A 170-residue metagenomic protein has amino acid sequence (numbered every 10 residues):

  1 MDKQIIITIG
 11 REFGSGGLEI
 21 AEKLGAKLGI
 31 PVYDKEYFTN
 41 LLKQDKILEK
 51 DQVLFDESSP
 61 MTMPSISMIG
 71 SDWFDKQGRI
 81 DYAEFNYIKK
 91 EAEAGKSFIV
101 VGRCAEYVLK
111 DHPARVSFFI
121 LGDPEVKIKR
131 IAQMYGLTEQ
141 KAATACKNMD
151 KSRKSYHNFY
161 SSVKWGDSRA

Functional and structural regions predicted by a protein language model:
D2-I7, R11, K96: Pre-Walker A (Motif I) flank of P-loop NTPase domains
I9-G25: Glycine-rich phosphate-binding P-loop
K27-Y33: Post-Walker A helix-loop "phosphate-sensing" segment adjacent to the P-loop in P-loop NTPases
F38, L42-S97: ATP-dependent small-molecule kinase phosphotransfer cores that center on conserved nucleotide phosphate-binding segments
P60-M63, S67, T138-A170: Small-molecule kinase domains that catalyze NTP-dependent phosphoryl transfer to phosphate-bearing small molecules
G102-E106: Short, polar loop motifs at secondary-structure junctions
Y107-P113, G166-R169: Short loop/helix-cap segments at secondary-structure boundaries that form the rim of catalytic
D111-M134, E139-M149: Conserved phosphate-donor/acceptor-positioning beta-strand/loop module used by diverse small-molecule
